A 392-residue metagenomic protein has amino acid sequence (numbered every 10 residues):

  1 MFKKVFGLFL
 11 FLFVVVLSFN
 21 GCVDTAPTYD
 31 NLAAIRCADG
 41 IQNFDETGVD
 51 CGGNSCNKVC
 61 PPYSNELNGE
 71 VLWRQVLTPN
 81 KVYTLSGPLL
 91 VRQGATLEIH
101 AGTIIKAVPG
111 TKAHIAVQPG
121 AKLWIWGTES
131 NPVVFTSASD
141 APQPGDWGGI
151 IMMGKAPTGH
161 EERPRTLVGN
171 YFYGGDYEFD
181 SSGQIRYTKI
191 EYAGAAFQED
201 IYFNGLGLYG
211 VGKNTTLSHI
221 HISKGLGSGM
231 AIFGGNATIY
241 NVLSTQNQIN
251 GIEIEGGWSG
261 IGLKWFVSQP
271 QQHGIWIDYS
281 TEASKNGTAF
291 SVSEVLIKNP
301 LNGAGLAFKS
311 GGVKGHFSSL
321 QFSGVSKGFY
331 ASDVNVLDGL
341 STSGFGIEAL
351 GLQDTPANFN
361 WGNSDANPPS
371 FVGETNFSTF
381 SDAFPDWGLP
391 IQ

Functional and structural regions predicted by a protein language model:
M1-F9: Bacterial N-terminal signal peptides that target proteins for export
F2, V14-I41, G48, N57-S64: Bacterial Sec-dependent N-terminal signal peptides
V23, N54, W147-I150: Gly/Ser/Thr-rich beta-alpha loop segments that engage phosphate groups in nucleotides
D50-G52: Membrane-associated feature with strongest affinity for ZDHHC
S64-E98, V108-K122, G127, P132 (+2 more regions): Extracellular beta-rich repeat passengers
